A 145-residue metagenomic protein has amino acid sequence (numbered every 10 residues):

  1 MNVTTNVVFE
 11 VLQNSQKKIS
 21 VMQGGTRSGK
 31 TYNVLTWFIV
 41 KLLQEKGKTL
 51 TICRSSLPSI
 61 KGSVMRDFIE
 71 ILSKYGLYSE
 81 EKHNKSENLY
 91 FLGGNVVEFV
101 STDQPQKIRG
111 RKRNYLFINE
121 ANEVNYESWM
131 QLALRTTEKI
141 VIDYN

Functional and structural regions predicted by a protein language model:
M1-N145: Phosphate/NTP-binding elements of NTP-utilizing enzymes
